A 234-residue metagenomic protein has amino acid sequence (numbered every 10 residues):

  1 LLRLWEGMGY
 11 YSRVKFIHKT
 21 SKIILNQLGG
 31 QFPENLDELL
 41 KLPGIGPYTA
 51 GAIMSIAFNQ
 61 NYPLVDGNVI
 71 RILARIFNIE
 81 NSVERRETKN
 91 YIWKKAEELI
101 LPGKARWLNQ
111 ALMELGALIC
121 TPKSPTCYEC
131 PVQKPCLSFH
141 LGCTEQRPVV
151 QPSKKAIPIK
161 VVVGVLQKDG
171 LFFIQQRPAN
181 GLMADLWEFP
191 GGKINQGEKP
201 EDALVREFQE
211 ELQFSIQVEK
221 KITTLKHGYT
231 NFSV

Functional and structural regions predicted by a protein language model:
L1-Y128, V132-L141, S215: Catalytic cores of DNA base-excision repair glycosylases
Q60, P178-N180, H227: Short polar/acidic secondary-structure junctions
W107, I159-V161, I222, V234: Short beta-strand-initiation
L112, C130, G164, D185 (+1 more regions): A residue-level signal for conserved active-site and pocket-lining positions in enzyme catalytic cores
E114, T126, K160-V161, M183 (+1 more regions): A generic structural signal for well-ordered coil/turn residues at beta-strand boundaries that shape enzyme active-site
Q133, T144-E188, Q217: N-terminal strand-loop-strand
K168, F214-V234: Active-site-adjacent beta-strand/loop module that shapes the phosphate/pyrophosphate-binding cleft
F189-T223: The catalytic Nudix box helix
